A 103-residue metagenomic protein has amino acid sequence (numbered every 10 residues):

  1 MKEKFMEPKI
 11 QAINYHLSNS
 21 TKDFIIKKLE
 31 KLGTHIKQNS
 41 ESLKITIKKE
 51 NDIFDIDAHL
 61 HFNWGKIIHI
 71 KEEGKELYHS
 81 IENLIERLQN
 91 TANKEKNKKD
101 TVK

Functional and structural regions predicted by a protein language model:
M1-K103: N-terminal, polar/charged subdomain of small-to-medium soluble alpha/beta proteins
